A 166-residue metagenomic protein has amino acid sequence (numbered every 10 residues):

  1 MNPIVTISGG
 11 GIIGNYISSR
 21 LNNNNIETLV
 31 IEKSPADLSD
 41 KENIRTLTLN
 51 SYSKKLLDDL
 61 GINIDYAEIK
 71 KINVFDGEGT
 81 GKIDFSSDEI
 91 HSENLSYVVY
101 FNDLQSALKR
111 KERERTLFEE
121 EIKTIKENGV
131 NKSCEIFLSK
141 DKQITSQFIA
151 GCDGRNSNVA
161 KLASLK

Functional and structural regions predicted by a protein language model:
M1-I13: Beta1/beta-strand and adjacent pyrophosphate-binding region of the FAD-binding site in flavoprotein oxidoreductases
P3, I26, Q147-F148: Nucleotide donor/acceptor-binding cores
S8, R20-I44: Glycine-rich FAD pyrophosphate-binding loop
I13, A36, N156: Conserved Rossmann-like nucleotide-cofactor binding loop
Y16: Short alpha-helical segment within the catalytic ATP-binding CA
K41-G77: N-terminal FAD cofactor-binding segment of flavoenzymes
D59, A67-L162: Conserved N-terminal helical subregion
K166: A short alpha->loop->secondary-structure connector
